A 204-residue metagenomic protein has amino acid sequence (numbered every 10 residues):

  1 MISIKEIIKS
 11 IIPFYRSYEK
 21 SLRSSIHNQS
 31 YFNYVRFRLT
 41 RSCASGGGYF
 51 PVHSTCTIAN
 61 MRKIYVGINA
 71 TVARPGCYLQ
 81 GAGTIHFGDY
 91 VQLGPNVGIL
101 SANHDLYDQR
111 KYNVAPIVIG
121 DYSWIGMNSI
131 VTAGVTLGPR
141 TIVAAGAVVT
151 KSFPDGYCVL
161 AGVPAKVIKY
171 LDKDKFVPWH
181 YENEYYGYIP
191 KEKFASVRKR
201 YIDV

Functional and structural regions predicted by a protein language model:
M1-S101, L106, D121-Y122, D155 (+2 more regions): Domain-scale signature associated with acetyltransferase and cell-envelope carbohydrate enzymes
H86, Q92, V118, W124 (+3 more regions): Glycine-/alanine-rich, low-charge beta-solenoid repeats
G98-V118, Y122-T132: A contiguous binding-surface segment within folded domains or other stable secondary-structure elements
D108, R140, C158-V159, V177: Flexible domain-boundary/linker segments
S129-I142, A147-S152: Beta-rich strand-turn-strand
